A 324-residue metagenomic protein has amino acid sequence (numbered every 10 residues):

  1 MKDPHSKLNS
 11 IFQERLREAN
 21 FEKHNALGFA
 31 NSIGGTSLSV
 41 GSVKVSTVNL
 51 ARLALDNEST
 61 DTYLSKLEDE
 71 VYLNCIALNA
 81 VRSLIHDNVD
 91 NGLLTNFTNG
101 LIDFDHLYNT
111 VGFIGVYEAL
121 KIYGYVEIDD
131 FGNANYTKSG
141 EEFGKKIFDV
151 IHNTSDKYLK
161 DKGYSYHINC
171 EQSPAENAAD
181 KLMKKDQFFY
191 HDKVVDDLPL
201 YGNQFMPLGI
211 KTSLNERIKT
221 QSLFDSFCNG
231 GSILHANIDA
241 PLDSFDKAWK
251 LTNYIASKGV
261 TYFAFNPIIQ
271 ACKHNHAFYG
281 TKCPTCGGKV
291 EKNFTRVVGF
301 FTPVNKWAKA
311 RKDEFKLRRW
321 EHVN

Functional and structural regions predicted by a protein language model:
M1-D105, V126, G132-T137, E141 (+3 more regions): Conserved catalytic cores of very large enzyme subunits
T98-A119: Core structural elements
G112-G115, G230, G299, A310: Glycine-centered flexibility sites
E118-V126: Well-ordered alpha-helical scaffold segments within catalytic/enzyme domains
I128-F131, V304-K306: Short, surface-exposed acidic
G287-N324: Long, charge-rich boundary regions
